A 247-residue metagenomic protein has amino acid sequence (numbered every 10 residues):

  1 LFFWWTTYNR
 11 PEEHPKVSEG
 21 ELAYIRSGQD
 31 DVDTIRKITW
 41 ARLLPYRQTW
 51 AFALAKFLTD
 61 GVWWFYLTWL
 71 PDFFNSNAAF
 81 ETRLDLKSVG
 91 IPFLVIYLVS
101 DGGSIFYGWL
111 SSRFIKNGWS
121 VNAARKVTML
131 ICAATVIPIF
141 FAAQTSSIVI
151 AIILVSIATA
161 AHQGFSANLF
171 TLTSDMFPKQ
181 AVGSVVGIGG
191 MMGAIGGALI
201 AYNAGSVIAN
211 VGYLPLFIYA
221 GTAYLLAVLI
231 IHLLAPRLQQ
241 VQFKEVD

Functional and structural regions predicted by a protein language model:
F2-T7, I139-Q144, Y219-D247: Multi-pass alpha-helical transporter architecture, strongest for 12-TM Major Facilitator/SLC carriers used
R10-A53, F80-E81, L86: Juxtamembrane intracellular "pre-TM" segments in multi-pass secondary transporters
L44-Y107, H162-S166, F170-S174, A201: Extracytoplasmic gate region of multi-pass secondary transporters
F57, L94-L98, S156, G187-I195: Transmembrane alpha-helical cores of Major Facilitator Superfamily
F74-N75, L110-S111, I115, A204-V211: Interfacial helix-cap and linker-helix signal at transmembrane-aqueous boundaries of multi-pass secondary transporters
L86, A124-V127, S206-A223: A membrane-interface helix-boundary motif in multi-pass transporters
N122-L169: C-terminal transmembrane helical hairpin of 12-TM major facilitator-type secondary transporters
S174-N210: A late C-terminal transmembrane helix in Major Facilitator Superfamily
